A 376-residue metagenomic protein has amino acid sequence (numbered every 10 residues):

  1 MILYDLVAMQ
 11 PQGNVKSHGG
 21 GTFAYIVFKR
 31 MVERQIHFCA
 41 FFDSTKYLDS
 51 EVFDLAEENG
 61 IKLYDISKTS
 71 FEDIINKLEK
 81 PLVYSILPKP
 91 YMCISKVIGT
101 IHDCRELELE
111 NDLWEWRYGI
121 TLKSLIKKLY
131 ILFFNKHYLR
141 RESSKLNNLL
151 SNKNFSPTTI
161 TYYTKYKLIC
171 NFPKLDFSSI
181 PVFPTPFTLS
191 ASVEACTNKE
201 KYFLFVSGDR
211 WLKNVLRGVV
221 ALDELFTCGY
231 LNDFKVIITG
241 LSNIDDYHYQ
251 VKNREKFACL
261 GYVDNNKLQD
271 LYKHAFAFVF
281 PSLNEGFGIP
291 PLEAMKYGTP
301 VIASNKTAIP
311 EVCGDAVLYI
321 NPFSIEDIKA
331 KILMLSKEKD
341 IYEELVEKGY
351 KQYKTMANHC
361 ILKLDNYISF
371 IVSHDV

Functional and structural regions predicted by a protein language model:
M1-V376: Carbohydrate transferase catalytic cores enriched for Leloir-type hexosyltransferases
